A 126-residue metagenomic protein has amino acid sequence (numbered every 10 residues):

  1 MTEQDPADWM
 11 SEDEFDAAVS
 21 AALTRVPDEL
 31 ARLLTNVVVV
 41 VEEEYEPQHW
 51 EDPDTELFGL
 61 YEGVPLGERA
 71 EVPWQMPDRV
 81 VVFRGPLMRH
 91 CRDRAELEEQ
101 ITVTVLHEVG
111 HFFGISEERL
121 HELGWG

Functional and structural regions predicted by a protein language model:
M1-Q100, F112, E118-H121: Active-site rim/adjacent substrate-binding subdomains
Q100-E108: Short alpha-helical catalytic segment bearing the HExxH-like zincin motif of zinc-dependent metalloproteases
E122-G126: Short hydrophobic/aromatic patches at helix-to-coil boundaries
